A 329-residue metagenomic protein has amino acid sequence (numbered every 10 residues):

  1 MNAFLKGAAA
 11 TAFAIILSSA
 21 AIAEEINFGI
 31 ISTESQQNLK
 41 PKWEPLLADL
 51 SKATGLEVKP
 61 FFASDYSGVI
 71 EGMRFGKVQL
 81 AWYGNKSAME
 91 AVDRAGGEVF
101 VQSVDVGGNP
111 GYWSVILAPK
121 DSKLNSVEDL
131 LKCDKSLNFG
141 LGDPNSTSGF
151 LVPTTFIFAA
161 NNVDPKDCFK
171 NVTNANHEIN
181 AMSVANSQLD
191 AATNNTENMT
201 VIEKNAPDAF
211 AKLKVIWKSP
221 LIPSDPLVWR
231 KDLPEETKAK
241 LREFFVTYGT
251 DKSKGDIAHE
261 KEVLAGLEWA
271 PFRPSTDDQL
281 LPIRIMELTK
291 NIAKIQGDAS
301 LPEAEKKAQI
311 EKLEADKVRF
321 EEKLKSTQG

Functional and structural regions predicted by a protein language model:
M1-A9: Bacterial N-terminal signal peptides that target proteins for export
L17-A23: Sec/Tat signal peptide C-region and signal peptidase I cleavage site
E24-S51, A63, K86, N109-M182 (+1 more regions): Bilobed "Venus flytrap"/periplasmic-binding protein-like clamshell domains and structurally analogous long
N27, I31-S32, L39, D105-V115 (+2 more regions): Periplasmic-binding protein-like
E34-S35, L39-P45, K240-G329: An extracytoplasmic/periplasmic, membrane-proximal ligand-sensing/linker region
F61-E98, N198-K204: Pocket-flanking alpha-helical
S67-A81, R94, Y112, H177-A192: Short helices/loops that flank or line small-molecule/ion binding pockets
C133-F245: Pocket-lining segment of extracytoplasmic ligand-binding domains
